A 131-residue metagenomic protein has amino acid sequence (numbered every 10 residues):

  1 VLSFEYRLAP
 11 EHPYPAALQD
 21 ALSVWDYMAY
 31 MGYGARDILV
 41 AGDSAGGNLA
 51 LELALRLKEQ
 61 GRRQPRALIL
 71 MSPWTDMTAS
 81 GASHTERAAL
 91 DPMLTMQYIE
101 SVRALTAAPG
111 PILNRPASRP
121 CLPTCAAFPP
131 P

Functional and structural regions predicted by a protein language model:
V1-P131: Alpha/beta-hydrolase superfamily serine-hydrolase fold, recognizing
